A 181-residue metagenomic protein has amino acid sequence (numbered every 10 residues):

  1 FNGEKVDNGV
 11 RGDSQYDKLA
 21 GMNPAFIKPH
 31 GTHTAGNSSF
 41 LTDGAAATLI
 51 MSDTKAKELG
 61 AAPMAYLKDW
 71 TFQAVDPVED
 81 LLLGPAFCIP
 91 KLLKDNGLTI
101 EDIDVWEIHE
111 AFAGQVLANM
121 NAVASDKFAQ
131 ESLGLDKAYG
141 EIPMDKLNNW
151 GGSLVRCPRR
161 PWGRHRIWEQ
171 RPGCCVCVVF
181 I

Functional and structural regions predicted by a protein language model:
F1-E58, N121-K146, V155: N-terminal extracellular/periplasmic Venus flytrap/periplasmic-binding protein-like
G3-E4, K68, V75-V155: Active-site pocket-lining segment
G9, V78-L82, R160: Hydrophobic alpha-helical scaffolding
D17-L83, F87, N96, E169 (+1 more regions): Condensing-enzyme catalytic core mediating Claisen C-C bond formation in acyl metabolism
F40, T48, M64, Q115 (+2 more regions): Short, electropositive, low-hydrophobicity segments enriched in small/polar residues
K137-I181: Internal helix-turn-beta structural module
